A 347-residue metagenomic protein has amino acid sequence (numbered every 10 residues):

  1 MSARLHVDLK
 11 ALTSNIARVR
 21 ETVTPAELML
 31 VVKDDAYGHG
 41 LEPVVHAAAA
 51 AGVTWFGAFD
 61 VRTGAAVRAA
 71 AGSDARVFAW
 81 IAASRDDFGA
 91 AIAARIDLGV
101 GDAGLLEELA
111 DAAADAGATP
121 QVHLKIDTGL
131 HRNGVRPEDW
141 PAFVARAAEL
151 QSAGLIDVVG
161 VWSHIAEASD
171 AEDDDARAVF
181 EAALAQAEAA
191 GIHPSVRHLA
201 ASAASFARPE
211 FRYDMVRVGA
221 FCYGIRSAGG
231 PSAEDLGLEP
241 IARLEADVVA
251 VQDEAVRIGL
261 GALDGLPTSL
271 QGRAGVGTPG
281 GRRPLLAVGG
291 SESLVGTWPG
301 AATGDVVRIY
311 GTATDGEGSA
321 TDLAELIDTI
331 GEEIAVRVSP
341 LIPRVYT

Functional and structural regions predicted by a protein language model:
M1-D97, P343-T347: A charged N-terminal "starter" segment
L12, V67, V161, V248 (+1 more regions): Residue-level signal for inorganic ion chemistry
D34-E42, H46-A47, A70, A94 (+4 more regions): Active-site loop/helix belt of alpha/beta enzymes
V61-R62, I81-D86, D102-L106, I126-T128 (+1 more regions): Short, acidic/turn-prone active-site loops that include or flank metal/cofactor- and phosphate-binding residues
D74-A82, D97-G101, T119-K125, V216-R217: Short hydrophobic/aromatic-enriched beta-strand-loop microsegments
A79-I81, V158, V248, P284-L286: A structural signal for short, hydrophobic beta-strand segments that form beta-sheets in beta-rich/all-beta domains
V251-T347: C-terminal accessory subdomain/extension
